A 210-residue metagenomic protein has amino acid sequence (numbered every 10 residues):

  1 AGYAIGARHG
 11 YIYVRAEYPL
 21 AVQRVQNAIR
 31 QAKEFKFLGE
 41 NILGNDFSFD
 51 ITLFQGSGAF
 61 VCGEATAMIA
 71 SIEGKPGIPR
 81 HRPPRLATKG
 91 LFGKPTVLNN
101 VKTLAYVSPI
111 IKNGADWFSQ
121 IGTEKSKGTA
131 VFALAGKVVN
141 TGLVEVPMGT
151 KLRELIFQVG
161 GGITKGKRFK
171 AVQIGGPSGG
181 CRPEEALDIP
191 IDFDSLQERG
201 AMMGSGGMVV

Functional and structural regions predicted by a protein language model:
A1, M148-T164: Short amphipathic, charge-patterned alpha-helical segments
Y3-A7, A16-E17: N-terminal, charged/glycine-rich beta-strand/loop interface patches
I5-Y11, K137-N140: Short, surface-exposed connector motifs at secondary-structure boundaries
Y11, R15-V61, K167-D188, F193-D194 (+2 more regions): Small-residue-enriched alpha-helical segments and adjacent helix-cap loops that form tight helix-helix packing
V22-M148, G160: Hydrophobic alpha-helical positions that pack around
A70-E73, A133-G136, I191-G200, V209-V210: Short beta-strand elements
K125-S126, V138, K165-G166, G200-G204: A structural signal for short secondary-structure junctions
G142-E145, E154-L155, K165-F169, P183-E184: Extended hydrophobic-aromatic, low-complexity segments
